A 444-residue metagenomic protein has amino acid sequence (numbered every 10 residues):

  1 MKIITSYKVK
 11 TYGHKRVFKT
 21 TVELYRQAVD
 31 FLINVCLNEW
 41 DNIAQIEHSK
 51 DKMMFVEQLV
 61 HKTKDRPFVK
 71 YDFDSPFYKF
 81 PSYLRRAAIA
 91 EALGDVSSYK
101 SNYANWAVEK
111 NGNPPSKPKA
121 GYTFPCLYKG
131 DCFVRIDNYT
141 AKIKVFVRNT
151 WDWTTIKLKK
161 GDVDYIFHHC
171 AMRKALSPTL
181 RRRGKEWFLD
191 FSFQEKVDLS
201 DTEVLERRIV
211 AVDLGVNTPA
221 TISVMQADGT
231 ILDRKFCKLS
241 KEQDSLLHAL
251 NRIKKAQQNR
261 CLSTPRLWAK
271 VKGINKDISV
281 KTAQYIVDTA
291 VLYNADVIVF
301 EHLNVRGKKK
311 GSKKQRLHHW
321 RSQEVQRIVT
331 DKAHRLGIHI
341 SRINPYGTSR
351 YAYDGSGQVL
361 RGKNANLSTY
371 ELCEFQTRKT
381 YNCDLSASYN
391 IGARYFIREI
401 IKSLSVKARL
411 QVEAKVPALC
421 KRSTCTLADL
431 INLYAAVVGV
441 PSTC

Functional and structural regions predicted by a protein language model:
M1-C444: Nucleic-acid substrate recognition interfaces
